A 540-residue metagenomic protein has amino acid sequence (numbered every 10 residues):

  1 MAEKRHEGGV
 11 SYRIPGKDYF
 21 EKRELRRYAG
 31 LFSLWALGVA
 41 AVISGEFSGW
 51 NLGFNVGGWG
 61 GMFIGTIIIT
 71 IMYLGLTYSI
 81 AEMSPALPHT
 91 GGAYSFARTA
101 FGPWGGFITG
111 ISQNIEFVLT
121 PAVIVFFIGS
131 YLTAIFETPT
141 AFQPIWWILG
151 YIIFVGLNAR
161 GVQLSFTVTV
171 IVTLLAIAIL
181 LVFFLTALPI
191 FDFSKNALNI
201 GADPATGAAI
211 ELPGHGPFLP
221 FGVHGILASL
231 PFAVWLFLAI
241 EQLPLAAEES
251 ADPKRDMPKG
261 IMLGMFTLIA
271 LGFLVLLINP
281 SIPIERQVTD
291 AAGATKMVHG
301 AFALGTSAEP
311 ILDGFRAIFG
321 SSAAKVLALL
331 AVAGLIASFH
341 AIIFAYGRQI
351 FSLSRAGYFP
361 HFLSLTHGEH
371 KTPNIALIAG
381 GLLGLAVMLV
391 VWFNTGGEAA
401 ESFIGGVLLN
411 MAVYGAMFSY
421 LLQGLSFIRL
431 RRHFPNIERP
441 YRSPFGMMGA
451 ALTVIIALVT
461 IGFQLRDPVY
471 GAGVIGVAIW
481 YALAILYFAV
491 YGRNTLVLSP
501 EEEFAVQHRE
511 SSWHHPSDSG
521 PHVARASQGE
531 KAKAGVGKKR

Functional and structural regions predicted by a protein language model:
M1-F63, Y73-Y78, H89-T90, L452 (+1 more regions): Membrane-interface "cap" regions at the ends of multi-pass membrane proteins
G16, Y94-R98, W104, I124-W147 (+7 more regions): Helix-loop-helix connectors at the membrane interface of multi-pass transporters/channels
E24, L363-N374, M417-V469: C-terminal membrane-solvent junction of multi-pass transporters and transport-like membrane proteins
A29-S48, I68-I69, G150, A209-I282 (+1 more regions): Hydrophobic, membrane-embedded alpha-helices of multi-pass small-molecule transporters
F47-T138, F142-W146, H224, T267 (+1 more regions): Extracellular loop-to-transmembrane helix junctions
S95, G102, T133-T138, D203-P213 (+2 more regions): TM-loop-TM module centered on a large, flexible mid-protein loop between adjacent transmembrane helices in multi-pass
I135, L174-L212, V234, L276-R286 (+2 more regions): Hydrophobic alpha-helical segments and their helix-loop junctions in multi-pass secondary transporters
Q143-A205, L238, I261-F266, V413-L422 (+2 more regions): Membrane-interface loop-to-helix entry segments
